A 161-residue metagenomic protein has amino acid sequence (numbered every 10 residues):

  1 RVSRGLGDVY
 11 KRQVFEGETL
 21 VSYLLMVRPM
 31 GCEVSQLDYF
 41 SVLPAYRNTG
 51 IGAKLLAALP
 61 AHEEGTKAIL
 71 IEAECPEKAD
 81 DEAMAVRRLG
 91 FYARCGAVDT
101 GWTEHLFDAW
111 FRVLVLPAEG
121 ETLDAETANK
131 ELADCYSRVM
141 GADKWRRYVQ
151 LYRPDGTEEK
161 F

Functional and structural regions predicted by a protein language model:
R1-Y10: Single conserved hydrophobic/aromatic residue that forms the stacking wall/gate of nucleotide- or nucleobase-binding
E18-R28, V34-S41: Conserved beta-strand in the GNAT
R28-L37, R47, G65-K67, W110: A conserved beta-turn-beta hairpin within the catalytic core of GNAT-like acetyltransferases that forms part
F40-R47, C75-E77: A short, internal acetyl-CoA/4′-phosphopantetheine-binding micro-motif in the GNAT/acyltransferase core
V42, N48-E63: Conserved acetyl-CoA-binding loop-helix of GNAT-fold acetyltransferases
E63-M84: Conserved GNAT acetyl-CoA-binding A-motif
M84-A85, H105-F161: C-terminal "cap" of GNAT-fold acetyltransferases
R88-T100: Conserved acetyl-CoA-binding loop of GNAT-fold acetyltransferases
